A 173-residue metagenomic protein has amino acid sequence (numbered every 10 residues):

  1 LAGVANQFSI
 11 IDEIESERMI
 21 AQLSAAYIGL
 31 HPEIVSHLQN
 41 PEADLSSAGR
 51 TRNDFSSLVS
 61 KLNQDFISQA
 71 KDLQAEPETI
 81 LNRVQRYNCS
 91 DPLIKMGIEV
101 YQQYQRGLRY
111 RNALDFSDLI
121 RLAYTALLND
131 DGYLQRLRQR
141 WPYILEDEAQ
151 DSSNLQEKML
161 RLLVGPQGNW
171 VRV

Functional and structural regions predicted by a protein language model:
L1-L58: Conserved P-loop NTPase-based nucleic-acid remodeling module centered on helicase motor cores
V4-Q7, S36-H37, P77-R83, L114-R121 (+1 more regions): Short coil/turn segments at secondary-structure boundaries
D12-E15, N88-V173: Conserved helicase NTPase motor core
S16, A21-G29, S68, D72-A75 (+1 more regions): Non-catalytic alpha-helical coupling and interface elements of nucleotide-dependent molecular machines and regulators
N40-P41, F66-Q69, L122-A123, R140: Short acidic/histidine-centered micro-motifs embedded in hydrophobic/aromatic stretches that mark compact functional
N63-A70, A149: Conserved N-terminal phosphate-binding loop of PLP-dependent enzymes in the Aspartate aminotransferase
D65, N82, D91-K95: Charged, low-complexity
